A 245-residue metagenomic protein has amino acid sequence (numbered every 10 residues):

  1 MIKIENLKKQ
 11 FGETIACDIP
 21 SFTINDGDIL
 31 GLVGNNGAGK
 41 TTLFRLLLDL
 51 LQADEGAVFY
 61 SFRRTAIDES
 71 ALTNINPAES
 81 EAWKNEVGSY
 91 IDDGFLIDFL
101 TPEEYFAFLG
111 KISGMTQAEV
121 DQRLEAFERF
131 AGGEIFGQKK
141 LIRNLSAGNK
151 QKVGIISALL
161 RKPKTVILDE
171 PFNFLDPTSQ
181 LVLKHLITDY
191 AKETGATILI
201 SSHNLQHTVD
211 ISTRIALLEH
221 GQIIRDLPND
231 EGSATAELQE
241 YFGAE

Functional and structural regions predicted by a protein language model:
V33-N35: The feature captures the beta-strand-to-loop junction immediately N-terminal to the Walker
L48: Helix-to-loop junction immediately C-terminal to a conserved catalytic motif
G56-W83, R225: Conserved ABC transporter NBD signature motif
L141-L145: Conserved ABC ATPase signature
V166-E170: Catalytic Walker B motif of ABC-type/P-loop ATPase nucleotide-binding domains
S201-H203: H-loop/switch region of ABC-family ATPase nucleotide-binding domains
